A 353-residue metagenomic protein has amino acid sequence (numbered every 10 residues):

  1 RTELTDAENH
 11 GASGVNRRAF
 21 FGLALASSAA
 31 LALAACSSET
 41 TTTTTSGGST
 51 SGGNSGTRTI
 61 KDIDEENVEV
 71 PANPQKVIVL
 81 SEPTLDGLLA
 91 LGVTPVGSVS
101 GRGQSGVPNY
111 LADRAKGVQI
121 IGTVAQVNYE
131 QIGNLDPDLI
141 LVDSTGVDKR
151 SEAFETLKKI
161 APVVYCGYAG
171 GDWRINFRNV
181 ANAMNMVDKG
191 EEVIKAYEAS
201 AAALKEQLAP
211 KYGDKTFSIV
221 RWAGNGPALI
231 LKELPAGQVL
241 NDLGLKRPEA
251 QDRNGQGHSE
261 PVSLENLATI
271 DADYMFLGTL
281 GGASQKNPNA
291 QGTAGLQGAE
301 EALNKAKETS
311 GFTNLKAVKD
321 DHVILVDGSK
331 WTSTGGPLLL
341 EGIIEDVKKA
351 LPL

Functional and structural regions predicted by a protein language model:
R1-V15, A19, A24-A34: N-terminal secretory signal peptides
C36-S51: Bacterial lipoprotein signal-peptidase II cleavage site
K76-L91, E192-Q251, G255: Basic- and aromatic-lined ligand-binding clefts that recognize polyanionic substrates
T84-Q131, S144-G146: A short, structured surface patch at a secondary-structure boundary
Q104-V107, G146-E152, G167-N179, A183 (+3 more regions): Extracytoplasmic ligand-binding site segments that recognize negatively charged/polar headgroups
D136-V142, A272: Proline-aspartate-enriched helix->loop->beta-strand connector
T156-N225, H322, K330-L353: Extracytoplasmic substrate-binding proteins
L280-L353: Structured C-terminal subdomain patch of bacterial secreted/periplasmic proteins
